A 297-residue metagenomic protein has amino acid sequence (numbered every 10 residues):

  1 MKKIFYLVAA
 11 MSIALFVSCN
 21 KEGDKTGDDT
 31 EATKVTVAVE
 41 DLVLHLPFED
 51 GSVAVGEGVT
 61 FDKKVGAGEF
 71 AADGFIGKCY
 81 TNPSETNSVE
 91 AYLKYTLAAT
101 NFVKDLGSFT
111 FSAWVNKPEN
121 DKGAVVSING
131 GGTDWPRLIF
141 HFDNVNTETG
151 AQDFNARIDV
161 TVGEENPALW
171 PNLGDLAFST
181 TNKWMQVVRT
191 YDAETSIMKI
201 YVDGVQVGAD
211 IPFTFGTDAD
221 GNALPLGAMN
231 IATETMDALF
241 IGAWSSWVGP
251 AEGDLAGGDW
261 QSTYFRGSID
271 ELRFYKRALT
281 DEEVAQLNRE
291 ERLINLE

Functional and structural regions predicted by a protein language model:
Y6, L15, C19-N87, N230 (+1 more regions): Extracytoplasmic low-complexity segments
D28-V37, E85-F109, P171-A177: Short surface loop/edge beta-strand patches of beta-sandwich-type extracellular domains that form ligand-contact sites
L44-G51, T110-E119, A238, G242-W247 (+1 more regions): Extracellular, beta-strand-rich glycan-interacting domains
L93-Y95, A99-P118, W135-N144, K183 (+1 more regions): A carbohydrate-recognition surface predominantly in extracellular/luminal proteins
A113, N182-Y191, I200: Short tryptophan-centered beta-strand motifs in secreted/extracellular beta-sheet-rich domains of glycan-recognition
V126-V162: Glycan-recognition/cleft segments
D159-Q186: Short, aromatic/His-centered strand-loop micro-motif at the edge of beta-sheets
P212-G267: Flexible glycan-contacting loops in extracellular carbohydrate-active proteins
